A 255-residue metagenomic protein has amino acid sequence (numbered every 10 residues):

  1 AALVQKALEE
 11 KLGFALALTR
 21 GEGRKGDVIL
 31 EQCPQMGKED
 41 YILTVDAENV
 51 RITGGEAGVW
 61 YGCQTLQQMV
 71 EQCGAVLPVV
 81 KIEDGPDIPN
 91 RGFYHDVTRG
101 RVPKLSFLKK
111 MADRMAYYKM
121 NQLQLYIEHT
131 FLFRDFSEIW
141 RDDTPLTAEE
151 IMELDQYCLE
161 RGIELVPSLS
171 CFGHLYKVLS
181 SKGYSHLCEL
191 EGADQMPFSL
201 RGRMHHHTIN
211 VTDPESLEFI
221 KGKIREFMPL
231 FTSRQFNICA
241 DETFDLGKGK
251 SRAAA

Functional and structural regions predicted by a protein language model:
A1-R91: Contiguous, structured surface segment used for ligand recognition
P89-A255: Substrate-binding cleft of carbohydrate-active enzyme catalytic domains
